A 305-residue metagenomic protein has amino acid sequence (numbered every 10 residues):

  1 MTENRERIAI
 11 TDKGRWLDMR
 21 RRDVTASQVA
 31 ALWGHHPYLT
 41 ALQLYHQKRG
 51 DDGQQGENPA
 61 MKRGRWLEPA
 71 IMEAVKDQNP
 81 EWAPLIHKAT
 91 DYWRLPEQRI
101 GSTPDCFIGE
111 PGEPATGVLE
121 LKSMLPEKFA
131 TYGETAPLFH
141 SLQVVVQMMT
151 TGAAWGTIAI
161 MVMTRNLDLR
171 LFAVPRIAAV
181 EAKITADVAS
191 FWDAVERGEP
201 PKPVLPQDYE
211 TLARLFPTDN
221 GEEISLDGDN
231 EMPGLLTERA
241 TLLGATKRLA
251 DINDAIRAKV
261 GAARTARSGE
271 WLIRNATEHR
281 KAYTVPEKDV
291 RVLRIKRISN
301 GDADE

Functional and structural regions predicted by a protein language model:
M1-E305: Accessory terminal regions of nucleic-acid processing enzymes
